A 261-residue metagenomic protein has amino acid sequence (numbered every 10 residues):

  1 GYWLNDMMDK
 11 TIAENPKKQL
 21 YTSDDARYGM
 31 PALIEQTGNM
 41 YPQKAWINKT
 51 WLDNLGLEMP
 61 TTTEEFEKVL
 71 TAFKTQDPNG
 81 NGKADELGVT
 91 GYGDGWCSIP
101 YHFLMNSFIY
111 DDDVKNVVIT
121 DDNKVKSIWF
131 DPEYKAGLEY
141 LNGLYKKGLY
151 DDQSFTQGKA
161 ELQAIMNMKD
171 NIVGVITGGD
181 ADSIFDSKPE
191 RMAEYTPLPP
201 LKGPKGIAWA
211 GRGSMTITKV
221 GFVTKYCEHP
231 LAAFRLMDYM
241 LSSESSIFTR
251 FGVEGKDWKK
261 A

Functional and structural regions predicted by a protein language model:
G1-A261: Extracytoplasmic/secretory soluble proteins
